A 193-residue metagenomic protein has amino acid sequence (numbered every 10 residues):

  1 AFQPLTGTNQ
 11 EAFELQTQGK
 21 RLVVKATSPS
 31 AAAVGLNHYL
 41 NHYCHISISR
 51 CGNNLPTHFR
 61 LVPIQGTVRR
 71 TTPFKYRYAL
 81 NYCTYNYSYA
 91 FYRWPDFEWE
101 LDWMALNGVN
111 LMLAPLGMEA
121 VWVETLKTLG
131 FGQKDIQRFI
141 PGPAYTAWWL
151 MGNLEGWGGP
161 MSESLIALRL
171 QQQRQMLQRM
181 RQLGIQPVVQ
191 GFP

Functional and structural regions predicted by a protein language model:
F2-L5, E11-L15: N-terminal-proximal low-complexity accessory segments that begin disordered and transition into the first
G7-N9, Q18-P193: Feature activates predominantly on carbohydrate-active enzymes
